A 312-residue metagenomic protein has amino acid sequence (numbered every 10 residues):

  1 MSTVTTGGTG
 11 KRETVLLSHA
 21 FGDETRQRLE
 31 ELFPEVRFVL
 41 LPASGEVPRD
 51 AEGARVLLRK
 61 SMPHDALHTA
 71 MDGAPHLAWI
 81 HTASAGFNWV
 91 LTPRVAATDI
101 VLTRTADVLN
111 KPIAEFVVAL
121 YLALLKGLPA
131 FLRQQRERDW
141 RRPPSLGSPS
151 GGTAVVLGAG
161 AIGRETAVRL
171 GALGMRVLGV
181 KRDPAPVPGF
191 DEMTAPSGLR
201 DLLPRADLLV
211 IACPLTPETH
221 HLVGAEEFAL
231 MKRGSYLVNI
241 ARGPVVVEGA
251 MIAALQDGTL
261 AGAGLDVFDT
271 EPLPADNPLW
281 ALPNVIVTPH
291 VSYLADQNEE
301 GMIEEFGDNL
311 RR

Functional and structural regions predicted by a protein language model:
M1-V101, G224: An N-terminal-biased, well-structured beta-alpha scaffold segment characteristic of Rossmann-like dinucleotide-binding
S2-T5, T103-F116, A130, R141 (+1 more regions): C-terminal helix-to-coil terminal segments
P48-E52, M71-A74, P149, L202-A206 (+2 more regions): A short, aliphatic-rich alpha-helical micro-motif
A97-T153, V168: Phosphate-binding beta-alpha-beta segment of Rossmann-like dinucleotide-binding domains, i.e., the NAD(P)
A159-G160: Glycine-rich Rossmann-fold phosphate-binding loop(s) that bind the pyrophosphate of adenine dinucleotide cofactors
G163-R164: N-terminal Rossmann-fold NAD(P) dinucleotide-binding loop
A172-G189: NAD(P)-binding Rossmann-fold cofactor-contacting core
P184-P278: Rossmann-like adenosine-cofactor binding region
